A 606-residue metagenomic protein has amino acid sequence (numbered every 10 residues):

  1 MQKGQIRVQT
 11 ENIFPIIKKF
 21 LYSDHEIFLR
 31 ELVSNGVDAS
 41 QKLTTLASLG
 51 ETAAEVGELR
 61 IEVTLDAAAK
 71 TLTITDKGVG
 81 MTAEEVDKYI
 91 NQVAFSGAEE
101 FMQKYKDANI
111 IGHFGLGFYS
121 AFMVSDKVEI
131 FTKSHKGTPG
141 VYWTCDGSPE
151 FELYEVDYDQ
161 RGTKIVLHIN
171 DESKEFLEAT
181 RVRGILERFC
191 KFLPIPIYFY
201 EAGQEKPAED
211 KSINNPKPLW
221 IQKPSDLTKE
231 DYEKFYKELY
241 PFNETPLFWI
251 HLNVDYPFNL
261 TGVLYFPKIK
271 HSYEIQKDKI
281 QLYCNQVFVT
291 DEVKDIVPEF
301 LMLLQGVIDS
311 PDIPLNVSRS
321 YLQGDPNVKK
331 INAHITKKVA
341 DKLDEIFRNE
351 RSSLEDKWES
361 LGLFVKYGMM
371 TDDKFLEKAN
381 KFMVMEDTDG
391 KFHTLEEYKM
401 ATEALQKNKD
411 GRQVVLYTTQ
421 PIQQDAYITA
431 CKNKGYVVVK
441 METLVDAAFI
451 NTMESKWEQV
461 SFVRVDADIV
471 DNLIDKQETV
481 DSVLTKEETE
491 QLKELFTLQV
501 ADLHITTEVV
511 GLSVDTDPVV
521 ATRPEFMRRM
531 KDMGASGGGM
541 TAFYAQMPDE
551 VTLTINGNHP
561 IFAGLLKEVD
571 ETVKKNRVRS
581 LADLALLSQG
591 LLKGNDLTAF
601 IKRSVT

Functional and structural regions predicted by a protein language model:
M1-F176, G184, K191: GHKL (Bergerat-fold) ATPase N-terminal catalytic module, capturing the glycine-rich phosphate-binding loop and acidic
I110, V128-E150, N170-K174, T180-T606: GHKL/Bergerat-fold ATPase module in large chromosome/replication-associated machines
